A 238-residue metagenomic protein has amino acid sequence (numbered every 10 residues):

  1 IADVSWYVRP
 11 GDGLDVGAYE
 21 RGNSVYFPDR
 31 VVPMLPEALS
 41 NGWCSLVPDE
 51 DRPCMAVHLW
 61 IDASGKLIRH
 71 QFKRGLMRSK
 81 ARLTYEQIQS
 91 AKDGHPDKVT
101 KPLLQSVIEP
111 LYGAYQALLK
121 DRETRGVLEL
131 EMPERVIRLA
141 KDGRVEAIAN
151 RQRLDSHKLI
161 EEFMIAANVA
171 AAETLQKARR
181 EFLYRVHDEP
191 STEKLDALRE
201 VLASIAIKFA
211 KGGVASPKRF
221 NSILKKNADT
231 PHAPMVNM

Functional and structural regions predicted by a protein language model:
I1-M238: Electropositive polyanion-binding surfaces
